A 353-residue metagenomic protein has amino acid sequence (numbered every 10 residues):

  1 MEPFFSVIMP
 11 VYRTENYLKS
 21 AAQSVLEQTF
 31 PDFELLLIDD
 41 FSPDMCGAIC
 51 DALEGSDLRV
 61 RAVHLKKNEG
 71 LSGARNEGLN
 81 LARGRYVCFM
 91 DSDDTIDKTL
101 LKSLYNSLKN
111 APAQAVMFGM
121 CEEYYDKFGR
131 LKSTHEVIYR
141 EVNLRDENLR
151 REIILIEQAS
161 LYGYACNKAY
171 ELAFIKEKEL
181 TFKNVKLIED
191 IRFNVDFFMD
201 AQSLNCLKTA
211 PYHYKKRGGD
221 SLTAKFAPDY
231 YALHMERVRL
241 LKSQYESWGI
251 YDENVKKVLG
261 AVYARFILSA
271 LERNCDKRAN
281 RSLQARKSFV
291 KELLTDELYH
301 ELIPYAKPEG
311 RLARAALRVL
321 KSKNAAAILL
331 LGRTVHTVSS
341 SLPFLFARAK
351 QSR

Functional and structural regions predicted by a protein language model:
P3-S6, S24, E34, R192: Cell-envelope/extracellular polymer assembly enzymes that use nucleotide-activated donors
R13-E27: Short, well-formed alpha-helical segments that are part of the catalytic scaffolds of diverse glycosyltransferases
V25, D40-S42, E69, S92: Conserved short acidic donor-positioning loop in nucleotide-sugar-dependent glycosyltransferases
P31, D39-I49, K67: A conserved acidic beta->alpha catalytic loop
L65-A82, S92: Glycine-rich, basic loop-to-helix element that forms the pyrophosphate-binding segment of sugar-nucleotide handling
L71-S72, S92-L207, Y212-D229: Donor-binding/catalytic cores of nucleotide-activated saccharide and glycerol-phosphate transferases/polymerases
V87: Short aromatic/hydrophobic "clamp" motif used to bind/position activated sugar donors
A113, D276-R353: Membrane-interface aromatic/basic loop that binds lipid-linked glycans or pyrophosphate carriers, typified by
